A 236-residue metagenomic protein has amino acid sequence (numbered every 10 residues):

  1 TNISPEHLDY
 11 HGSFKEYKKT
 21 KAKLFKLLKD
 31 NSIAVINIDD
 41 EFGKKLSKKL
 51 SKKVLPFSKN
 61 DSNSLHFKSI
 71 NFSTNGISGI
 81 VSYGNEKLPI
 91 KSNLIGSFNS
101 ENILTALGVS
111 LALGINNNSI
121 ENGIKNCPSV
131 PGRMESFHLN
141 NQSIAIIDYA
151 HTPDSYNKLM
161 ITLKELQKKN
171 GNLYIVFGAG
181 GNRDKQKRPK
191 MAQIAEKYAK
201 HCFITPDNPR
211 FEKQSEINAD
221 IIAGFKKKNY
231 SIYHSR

Functional and structural regions predicted by a protein language model:
T1, Y17, V35, V54 (+5 more regions): Residue-level signal for inorganic ion chemistry
T1-D9, K44-P89, N126, V130-F137: Extended acidic/charged loop-beta regions that coordinate divalent cations and stabilize anionic phosphate/carboxylate
T1-K49, Y156: Flexible active-site lid/hinge loop adjacent to a nucleotide/diphosphate and Mg2+-phosphate binding pocket
K26-L28, K52-K53, M160-K169, I175 (+1 more regions): P-loop/Walker A phosphate-binding loop and immediately adjacent motor/lid segment at beta-alpha junctions
I36-I38, S58, H138, H234-R236: Short loop/edge segments at beta-strand edges and connector loops that shape dinucleotide/nucleotide cofactor-binding
K59, G180, D207-P209: Short, ordered loop/turn segments at secondary-structure junctions
T74-N75, Y83-H201, A223: Nucleotide phosphate-binding/pyrophosphate-handling subdomain across enzymes that bind or process nucleotide phosphates
I144, A192-R236: C-terminal helical cap/extension that packs against the catalytic core of soluble nucleotide-cofactor enzymes
